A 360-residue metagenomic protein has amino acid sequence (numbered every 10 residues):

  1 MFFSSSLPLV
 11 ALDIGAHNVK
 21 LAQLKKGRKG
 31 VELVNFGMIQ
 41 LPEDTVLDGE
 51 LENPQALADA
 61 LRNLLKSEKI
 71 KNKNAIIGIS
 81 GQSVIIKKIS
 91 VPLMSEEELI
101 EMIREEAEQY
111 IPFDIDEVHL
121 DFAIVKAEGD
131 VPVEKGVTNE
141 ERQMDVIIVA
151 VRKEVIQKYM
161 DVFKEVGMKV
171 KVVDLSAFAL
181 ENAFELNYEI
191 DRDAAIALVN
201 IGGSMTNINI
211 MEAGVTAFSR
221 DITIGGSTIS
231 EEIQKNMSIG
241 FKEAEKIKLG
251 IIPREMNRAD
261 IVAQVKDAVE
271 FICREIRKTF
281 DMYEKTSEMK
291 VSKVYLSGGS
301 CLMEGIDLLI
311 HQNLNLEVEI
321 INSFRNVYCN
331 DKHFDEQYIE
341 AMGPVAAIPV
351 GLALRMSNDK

Functional and structural regions predicted by a protein language model:
M1-E106, R142, Q157-Y159, E165-K169 (+1 more regions): Non-catalytic, solvent-exposed interaction/assembly segments
V10-D13, A22, G27-V31, I77 (+1 more regions): Small-residue (GG/TT-enriched) beta-loop-alpha framework at ligand/catalytic clefts
L61-N74, I239, R277-K293: Phosphate/pyrophosphate-binding loops at sites that engage ATP/ADP/AMP, CoA/4′-phosphopantetheine, polyphosphate
R62, D191-V199, E243-E245, E336-P349: A polyampholytic, Gly/Pro-enriched intrinsically disordered region
G78-L186, K293, S323-C329, V345-I348 (+1 more regions): Active-site neighborhood for divalent-cation/phosphate handling
I156-K158, I201-A213, E340-K360: Extended, charge-rich low-complexity interaction segments
A244-K293, S300, I348: Adenine-nucleotide phosphate-binding core of ATP-dependent small-molecule kinases
A268, K290-R325: Glycine-rich phosphate-binding loops at beta-strand->alpha-helix junctions
